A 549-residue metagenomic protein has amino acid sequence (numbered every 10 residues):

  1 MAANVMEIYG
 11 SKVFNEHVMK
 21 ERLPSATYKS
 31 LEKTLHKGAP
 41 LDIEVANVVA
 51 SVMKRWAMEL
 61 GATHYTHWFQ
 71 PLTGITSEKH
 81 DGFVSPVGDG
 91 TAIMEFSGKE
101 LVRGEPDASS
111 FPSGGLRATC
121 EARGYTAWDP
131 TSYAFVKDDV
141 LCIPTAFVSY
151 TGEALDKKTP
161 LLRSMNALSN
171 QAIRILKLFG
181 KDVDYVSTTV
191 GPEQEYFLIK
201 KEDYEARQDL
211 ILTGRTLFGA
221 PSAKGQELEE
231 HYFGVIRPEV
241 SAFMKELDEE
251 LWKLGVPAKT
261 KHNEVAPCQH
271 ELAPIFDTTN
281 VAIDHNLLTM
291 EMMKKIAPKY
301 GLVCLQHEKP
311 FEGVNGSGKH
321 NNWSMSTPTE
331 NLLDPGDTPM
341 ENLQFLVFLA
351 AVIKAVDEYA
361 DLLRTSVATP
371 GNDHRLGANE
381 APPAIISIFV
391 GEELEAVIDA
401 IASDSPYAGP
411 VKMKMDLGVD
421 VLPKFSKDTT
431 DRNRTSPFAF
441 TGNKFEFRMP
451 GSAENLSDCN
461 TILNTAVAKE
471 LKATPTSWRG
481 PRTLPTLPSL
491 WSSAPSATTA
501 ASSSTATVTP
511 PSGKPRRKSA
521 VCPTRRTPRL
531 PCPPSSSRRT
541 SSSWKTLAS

Functional and structural regions predicted by a protein language model:
M1-Y28, D42, R123-A127, T131-I143 (+2 more regions): Catalytic pocket of metal/acid-base enzymes, prominently hydrolases
N4-K12, H17-G98, V102-A118: Histidine/acidic residue-rich metal-binding segments in metalloenzymes
V45-V49, F69-P71, K99-E100, F147 (+4 more regions): Active-site-proximal loop/turn and secondary-structure-junction residues that shape catalytic pockets, frequently
A122-Q306, N315-N321, M325-S549: Glycine-rich, acidic/polar active-site loops that bind/position phosphate-bearing ligands
